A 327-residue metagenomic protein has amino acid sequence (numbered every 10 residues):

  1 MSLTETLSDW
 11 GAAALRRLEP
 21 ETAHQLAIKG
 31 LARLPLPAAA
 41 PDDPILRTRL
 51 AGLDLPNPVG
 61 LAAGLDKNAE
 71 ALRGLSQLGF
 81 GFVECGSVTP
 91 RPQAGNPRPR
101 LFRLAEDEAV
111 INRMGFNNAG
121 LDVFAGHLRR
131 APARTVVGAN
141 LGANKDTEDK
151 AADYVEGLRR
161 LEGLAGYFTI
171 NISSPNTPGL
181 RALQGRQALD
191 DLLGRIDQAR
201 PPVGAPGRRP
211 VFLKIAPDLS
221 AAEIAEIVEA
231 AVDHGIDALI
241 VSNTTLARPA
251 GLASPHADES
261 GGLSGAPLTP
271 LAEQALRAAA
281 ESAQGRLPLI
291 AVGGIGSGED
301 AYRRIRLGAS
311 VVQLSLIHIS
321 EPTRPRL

Functional and structural regions predicted by a protein language model:
I28, A32-L34, A39-P41, P175-A188 (+2 more regions): Glycine/Thr-rich beta-alpha phosphate-binding loop at enzyme active sites
D54-G60, R134-A139, P202-A216, S282-A291: Short beta-strand/loop segments at the ligand-binding rim of alpha/beta enzyme cores
A63-D66, I215-A221, P288-E299: Glycine-rich beta-to-alpha transition loops that act as phosphate-gripper elements at the mouths of alpha/beta enzyme
E70-L75, A221-A231, G296-S310: Catalytic cores of alpha/beta
G86, R91-T135: A gly/proline- and charged-residue-enriched helix-loop-helix capping module
A109, A119-R134, Q187-G207, S260-L287: Alpha-helix-loop-beta-strand connector modules within alpha/beta enzyme cores
A143-V155, A182, A188, F212-V232: Active-site glycine- and acidic-residue-rich loops that bind and position anionic ligands or nucleotide-like cofactors
I317-L327: Single conserved hydrophobic/aromatic residue that forms the stacking wall/gate of nucleotide- or nucleobase-binding
